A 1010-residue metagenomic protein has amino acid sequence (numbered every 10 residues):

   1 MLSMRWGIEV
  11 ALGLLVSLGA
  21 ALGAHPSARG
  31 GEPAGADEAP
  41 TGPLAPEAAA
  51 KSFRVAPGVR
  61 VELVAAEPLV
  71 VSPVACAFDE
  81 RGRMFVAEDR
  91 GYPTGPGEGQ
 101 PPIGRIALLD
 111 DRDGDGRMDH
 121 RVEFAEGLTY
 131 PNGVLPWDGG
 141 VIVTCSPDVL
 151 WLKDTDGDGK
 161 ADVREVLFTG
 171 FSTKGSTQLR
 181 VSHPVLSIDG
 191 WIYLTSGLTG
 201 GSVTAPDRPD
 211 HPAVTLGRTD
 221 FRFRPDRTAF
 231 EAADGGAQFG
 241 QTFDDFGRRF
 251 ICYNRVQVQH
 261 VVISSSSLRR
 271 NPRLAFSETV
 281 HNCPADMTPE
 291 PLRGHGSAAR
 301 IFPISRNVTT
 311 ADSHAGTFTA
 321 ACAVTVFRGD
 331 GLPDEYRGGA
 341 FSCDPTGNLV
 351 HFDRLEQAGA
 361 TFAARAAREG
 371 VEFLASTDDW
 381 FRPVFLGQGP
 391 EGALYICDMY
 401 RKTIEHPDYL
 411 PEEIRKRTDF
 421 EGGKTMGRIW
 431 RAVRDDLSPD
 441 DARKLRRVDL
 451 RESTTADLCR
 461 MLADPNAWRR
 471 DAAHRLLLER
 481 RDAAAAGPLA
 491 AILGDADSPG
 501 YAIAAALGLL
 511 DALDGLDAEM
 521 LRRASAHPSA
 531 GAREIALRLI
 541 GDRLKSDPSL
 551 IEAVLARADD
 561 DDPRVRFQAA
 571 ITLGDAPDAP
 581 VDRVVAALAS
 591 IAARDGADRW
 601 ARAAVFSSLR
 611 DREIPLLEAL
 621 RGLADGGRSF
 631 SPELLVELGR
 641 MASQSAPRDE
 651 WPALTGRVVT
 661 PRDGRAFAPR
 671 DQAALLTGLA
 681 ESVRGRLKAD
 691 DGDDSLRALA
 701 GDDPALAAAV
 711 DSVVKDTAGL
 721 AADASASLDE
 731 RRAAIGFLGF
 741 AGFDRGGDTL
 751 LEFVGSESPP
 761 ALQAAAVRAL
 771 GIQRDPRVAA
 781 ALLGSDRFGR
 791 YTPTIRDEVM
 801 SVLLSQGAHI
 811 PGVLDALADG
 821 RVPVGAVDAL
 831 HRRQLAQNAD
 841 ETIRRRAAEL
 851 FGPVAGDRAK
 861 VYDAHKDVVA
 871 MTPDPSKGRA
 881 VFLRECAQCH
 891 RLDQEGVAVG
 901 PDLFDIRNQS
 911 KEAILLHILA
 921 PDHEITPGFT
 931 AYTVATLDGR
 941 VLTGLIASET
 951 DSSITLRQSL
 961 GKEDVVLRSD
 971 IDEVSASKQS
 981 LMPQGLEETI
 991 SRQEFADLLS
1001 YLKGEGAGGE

Functional and structural regions predicted by a protein language model:
E9-A21: Bacterial N-terminal signal peptides
P26-D457, L476-L478, L550-I551, Q894 (+2 more regions): Beta-propeller domains with acidic blade repeats across secreted/periplasmic ectodomains and cytosolic WD/CNH propellers
V64, M84, G140-V141, P147 (+7 more regions): C-terminal capping alpha-helices of c-type cytochrome domains
P136-W137, I142, D220, V256-V258 (+12 more regions): Extended surface/linker regions that mediate inter-domain or inter-protein docking in multi-component redox
A323, A393, G427-R428, P488 (+11 more regions): C-type cytochrome heme c attachment motif
C397, D419-T425, A432-V881, I906 (+2 more regions): Long, ordered, helix-rich scaffold segments
C397, H406, R428, A848 (+7 more regions): Sequence context surrounding c-type heme c attachment/ligation sites in exported
E798, L804, G820-A839, V897-F904 (+2 more regions): Axial heme c-ligation environment in periplasmic c-type cytochrome domains
